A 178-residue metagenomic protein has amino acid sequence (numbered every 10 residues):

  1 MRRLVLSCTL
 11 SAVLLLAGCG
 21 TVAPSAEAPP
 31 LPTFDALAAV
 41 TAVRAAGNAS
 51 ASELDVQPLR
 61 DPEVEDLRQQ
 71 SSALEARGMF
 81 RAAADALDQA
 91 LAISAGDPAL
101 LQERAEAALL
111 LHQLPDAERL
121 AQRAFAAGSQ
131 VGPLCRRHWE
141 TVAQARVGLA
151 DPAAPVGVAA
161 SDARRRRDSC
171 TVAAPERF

Functional and structural regions predicted by a protein language model:
V13-A38: Bacterial Sec signal peptide processing site at the extreme N-terminus
Q57-A82: Alpha-helical segment of the N-proximal tetratricopeptide repeat
W139-F178: Terminal, low-structured helical/coil segments at or just beyond the last alpha-helical repeat
